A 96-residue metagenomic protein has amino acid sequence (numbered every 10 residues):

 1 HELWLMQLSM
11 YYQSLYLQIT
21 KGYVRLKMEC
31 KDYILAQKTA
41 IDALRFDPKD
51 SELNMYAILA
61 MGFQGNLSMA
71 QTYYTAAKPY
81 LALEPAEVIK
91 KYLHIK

Functional and structural regions predicted by a protein language model:
H1-K96: Intrinsically disordered, charged and Pro/Gly-enriched terminal/linker segments that flank large helical-solenoid
